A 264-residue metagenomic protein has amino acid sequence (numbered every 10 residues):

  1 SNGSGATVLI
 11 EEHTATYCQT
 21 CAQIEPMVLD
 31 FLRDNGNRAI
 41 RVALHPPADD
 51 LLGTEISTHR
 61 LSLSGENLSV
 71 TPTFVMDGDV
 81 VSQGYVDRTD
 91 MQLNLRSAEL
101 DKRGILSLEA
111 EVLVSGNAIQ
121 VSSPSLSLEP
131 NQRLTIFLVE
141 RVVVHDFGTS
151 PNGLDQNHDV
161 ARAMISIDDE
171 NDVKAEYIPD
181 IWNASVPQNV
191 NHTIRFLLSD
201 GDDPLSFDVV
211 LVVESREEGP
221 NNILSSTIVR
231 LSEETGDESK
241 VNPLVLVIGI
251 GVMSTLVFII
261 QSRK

Functional and structural regions predicted by a protein language model:
S1-L44: Local sequence-structure signature of Cys/Sec-based thiol-disulfide redox active-site neighborhoods
G5, G36, S69-T71, N131: Extracytoplasmic
L9, V75, T135-F137: Soluble periplasmic/extracytoplasmic beta-strand elements of cell-envelope proteins
Y17-T20, D49-G53, V144-F147: Short, solvent-exposed loop/turn elements at domain surfaces
C21-E25, Y85-D87, F147-G148: Short, solvent-exposed loop/turn and secondary-structure capping segments
R33, V42-V81, Y85-R103: Thioredoxin-like thiol-disulfide oxidoreductase module
E55-E66, D90-K264: Short, conserved sequence motifs used for protein processing/export or organelle targeting and for catalysis
